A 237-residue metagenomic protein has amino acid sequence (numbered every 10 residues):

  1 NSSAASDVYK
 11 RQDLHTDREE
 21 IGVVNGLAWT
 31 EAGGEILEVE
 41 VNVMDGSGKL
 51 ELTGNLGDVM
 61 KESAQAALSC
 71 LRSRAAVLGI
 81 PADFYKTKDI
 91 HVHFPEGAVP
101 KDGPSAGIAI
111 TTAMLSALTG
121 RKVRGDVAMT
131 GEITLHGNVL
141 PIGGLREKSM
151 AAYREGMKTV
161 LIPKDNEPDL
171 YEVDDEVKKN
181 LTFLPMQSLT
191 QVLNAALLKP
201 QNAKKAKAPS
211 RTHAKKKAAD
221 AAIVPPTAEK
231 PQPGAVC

Functional and structural regions predicted by a protein language model:
N1-A5, Y9: Single conserved hydrophobic/aromatic residue that forms the stacking wall/gate of nucleotide- or nucleobase-binding
K10-T16, E20-N25, A32-C237: Peripheral, non-AAA+ core regions of ATP-driven protein-machinery
